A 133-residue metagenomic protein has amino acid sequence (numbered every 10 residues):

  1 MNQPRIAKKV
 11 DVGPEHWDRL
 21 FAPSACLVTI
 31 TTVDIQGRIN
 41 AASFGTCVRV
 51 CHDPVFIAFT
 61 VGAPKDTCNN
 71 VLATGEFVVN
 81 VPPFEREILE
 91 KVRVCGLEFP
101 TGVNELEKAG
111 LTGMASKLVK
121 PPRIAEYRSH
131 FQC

Functional and structural regions predicted by a protein language model:
M1-N40, V48-C133: Active-site-proximal mixed secondary-structure blocks
